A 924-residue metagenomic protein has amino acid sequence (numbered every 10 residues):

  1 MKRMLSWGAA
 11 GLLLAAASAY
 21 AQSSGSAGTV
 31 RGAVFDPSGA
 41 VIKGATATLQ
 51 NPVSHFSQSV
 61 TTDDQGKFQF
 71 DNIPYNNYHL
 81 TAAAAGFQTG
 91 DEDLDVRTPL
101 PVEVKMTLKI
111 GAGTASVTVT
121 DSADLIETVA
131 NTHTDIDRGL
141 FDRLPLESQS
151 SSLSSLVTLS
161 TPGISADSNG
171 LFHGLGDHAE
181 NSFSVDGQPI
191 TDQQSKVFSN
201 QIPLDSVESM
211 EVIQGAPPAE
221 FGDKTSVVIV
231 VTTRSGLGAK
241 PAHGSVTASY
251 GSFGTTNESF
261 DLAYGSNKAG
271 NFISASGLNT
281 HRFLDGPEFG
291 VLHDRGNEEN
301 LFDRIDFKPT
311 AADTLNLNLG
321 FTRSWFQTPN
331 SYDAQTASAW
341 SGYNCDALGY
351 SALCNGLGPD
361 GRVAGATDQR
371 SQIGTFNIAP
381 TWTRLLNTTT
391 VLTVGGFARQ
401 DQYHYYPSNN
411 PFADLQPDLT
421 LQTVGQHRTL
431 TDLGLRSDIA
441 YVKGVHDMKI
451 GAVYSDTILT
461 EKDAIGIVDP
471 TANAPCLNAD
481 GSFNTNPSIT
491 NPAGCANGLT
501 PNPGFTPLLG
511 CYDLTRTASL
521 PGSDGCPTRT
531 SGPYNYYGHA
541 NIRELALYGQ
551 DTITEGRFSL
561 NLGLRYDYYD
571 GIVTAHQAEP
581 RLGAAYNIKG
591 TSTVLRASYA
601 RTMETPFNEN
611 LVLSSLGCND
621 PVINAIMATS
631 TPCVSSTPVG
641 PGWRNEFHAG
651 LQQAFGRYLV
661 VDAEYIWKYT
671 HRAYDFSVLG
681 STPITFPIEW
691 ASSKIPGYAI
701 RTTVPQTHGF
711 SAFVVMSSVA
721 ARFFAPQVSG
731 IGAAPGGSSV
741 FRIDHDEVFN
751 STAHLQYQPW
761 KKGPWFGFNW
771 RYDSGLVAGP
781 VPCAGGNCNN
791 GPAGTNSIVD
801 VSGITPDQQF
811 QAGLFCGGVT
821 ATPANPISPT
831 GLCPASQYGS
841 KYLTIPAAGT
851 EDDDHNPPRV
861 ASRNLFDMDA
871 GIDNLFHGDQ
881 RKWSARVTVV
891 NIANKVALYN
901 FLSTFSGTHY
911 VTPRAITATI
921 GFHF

Functional and structural regions predicted by a protein language model:
K2-T132, P189: Periplasm-facing N-terminal accessory domains of Gram-negative outer-membrane beta-barrel systems
D63, F87-Q88, E92-K109, G113-P218 (+5 more regions): Periplasmic N-terminal accessory/gating domains of Gram-negative outer-membrane beta-barrel systems
D192-Q193, D205-S209, P218-L301, A312-D313 (+1 more regions): Outer-membrane beta-barrel translocator/receptor signature
Y250-N279, F289-P329, R370-L392, P580 (+1 more regions): Transmembrane beta-barrel wall of Gram-negative outer-membrane proteins
T280, L292-D294, A312-L385, D401-R428: Flexible loop and strand-edge segments within Gram-negative outer membrane beta-barrel domains
T393-F397, Y403-Y405, N587, V622 (+3 more regions): Membrane-embedded beta-barrel scaffold of Gram-negative outer-membrane proteins
R557, Y665-T670, P687-P782: Gram-negative outer-membrane beta-barrel transporters
K762-G763, R771-P846, V860-L865, I872-F924: C-terminal beta-signal and adjacent terminal beta-strands/loops of Gram-negative outer-membrane beta-barrel proteins
